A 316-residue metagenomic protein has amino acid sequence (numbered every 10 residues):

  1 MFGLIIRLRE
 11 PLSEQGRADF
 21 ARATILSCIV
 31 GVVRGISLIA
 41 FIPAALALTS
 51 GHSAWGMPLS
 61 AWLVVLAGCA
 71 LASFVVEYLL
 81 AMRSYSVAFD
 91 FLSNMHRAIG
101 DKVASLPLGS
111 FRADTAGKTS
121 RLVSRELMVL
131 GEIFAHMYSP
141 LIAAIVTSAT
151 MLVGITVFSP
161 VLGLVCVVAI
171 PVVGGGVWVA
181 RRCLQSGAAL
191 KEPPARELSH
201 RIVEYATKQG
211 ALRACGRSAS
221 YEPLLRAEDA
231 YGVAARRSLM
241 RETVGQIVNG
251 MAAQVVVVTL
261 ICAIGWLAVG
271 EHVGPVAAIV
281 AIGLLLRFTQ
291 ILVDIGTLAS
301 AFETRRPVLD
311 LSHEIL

Functional and structural regions predicted by a protein language model:
M1-R34, A54, P58-W62, L80 (+6 more regions): Membrane-integrated ABC transporters
R9-F20, L108, R125-F134, Y138 (+4 more regions): An intracellular "coupling" helix at the cytosolic face of ABC transporter transmembrane type-1 domains
R17-P43, W62, L66, A81 (+3 more regions): Alpha-helical segments in transporter systems
F20-V76, T156-V161, E271-P275: Transmembrane helix-loop-helix hairpins at lipid-water interfaces of multipass membrane proteins, especially the type-1
A23-I29, S139-K191, C262-V273, Q290-V293: Transmembrane helices of ABC transporter permease
L48-W55, G154-V167, V244-L309: Helix-loop-helix
S84-Y85, A104-A149: Juxtamembrane loop-to-helix connectors within ABC transporter transmembrane domains
D90-G109, A116-S120, S124, A189-A230 (+2 more regions): Short cytosolic helices in intracellular loops of multi-pass membrane proteins
